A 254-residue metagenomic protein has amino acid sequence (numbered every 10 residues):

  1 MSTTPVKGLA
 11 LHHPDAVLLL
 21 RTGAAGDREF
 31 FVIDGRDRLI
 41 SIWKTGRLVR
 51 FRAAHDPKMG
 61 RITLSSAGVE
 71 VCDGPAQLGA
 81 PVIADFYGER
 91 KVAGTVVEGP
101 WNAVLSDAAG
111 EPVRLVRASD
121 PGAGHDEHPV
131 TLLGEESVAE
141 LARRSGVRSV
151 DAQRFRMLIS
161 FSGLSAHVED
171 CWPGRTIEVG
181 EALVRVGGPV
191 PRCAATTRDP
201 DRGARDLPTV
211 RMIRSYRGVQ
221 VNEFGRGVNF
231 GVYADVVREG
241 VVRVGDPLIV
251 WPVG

Functional and structural regions predicted by a protein language model:
M1-G254: Metal-cofactor-dependent catalytic cores
